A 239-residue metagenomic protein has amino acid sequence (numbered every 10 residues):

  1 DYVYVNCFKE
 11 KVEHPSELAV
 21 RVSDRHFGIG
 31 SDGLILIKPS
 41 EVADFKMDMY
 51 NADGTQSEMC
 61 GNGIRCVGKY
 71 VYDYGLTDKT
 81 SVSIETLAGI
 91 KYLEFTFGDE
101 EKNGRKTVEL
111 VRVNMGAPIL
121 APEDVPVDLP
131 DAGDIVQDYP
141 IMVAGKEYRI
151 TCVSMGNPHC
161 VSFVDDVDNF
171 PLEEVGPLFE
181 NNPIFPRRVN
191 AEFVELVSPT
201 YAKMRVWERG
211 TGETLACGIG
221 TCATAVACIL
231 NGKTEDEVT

Functional and structural regions predicted by a protein language model:
D1-V108, C160-T239: A glycine-rich beta-to-alpha transition motif near the start of alpha/beta enzyme domains, typified by
L87-V164, D168: ATP-dependent small-molecule kinase catalytic core of the GHMP/sugar-kinase superfamily and closely related
